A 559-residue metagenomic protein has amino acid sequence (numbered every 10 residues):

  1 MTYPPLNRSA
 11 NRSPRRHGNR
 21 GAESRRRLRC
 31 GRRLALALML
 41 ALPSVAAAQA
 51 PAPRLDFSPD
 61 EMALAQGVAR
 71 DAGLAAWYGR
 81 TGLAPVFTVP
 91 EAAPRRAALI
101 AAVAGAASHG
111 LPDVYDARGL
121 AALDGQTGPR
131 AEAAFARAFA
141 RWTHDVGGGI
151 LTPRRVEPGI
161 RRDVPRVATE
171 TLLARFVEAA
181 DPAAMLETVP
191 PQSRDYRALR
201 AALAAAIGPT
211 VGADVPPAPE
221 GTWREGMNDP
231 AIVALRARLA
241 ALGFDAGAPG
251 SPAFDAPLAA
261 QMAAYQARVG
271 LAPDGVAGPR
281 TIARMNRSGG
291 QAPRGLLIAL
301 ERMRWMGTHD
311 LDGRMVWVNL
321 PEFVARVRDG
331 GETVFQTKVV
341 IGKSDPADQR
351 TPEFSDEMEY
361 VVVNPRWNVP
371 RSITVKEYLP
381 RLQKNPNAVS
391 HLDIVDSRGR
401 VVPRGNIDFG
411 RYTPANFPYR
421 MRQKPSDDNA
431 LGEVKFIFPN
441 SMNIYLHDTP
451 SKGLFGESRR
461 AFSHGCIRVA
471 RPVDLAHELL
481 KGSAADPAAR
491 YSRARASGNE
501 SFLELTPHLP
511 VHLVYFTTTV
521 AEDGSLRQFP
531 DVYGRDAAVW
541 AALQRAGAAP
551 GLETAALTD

Functional and structural regions predicted by a protein language model:
M1: Anion-recognition interface
P5-S9, R15-A35: Bacterial N-terminal signal peptides that target proteins for export
R16-N19, R29, M39, S108 (+3 more regions): Intrinsically disordered, low-complexity segments enriched in small/polar residues
R33-P43: Bacterial N-terminal signal peptides
Q49-R70, A133, A140, I160-R161 (+3 more regions): Well-ordered beta-sheet/strand-loop patches within structured domains
A50-R162: Cationic-aromatic interfacial patches
E170-A174: Long, amphipathic, charge-rich alpha-helical segments that form helical bundles/coiled-coils
